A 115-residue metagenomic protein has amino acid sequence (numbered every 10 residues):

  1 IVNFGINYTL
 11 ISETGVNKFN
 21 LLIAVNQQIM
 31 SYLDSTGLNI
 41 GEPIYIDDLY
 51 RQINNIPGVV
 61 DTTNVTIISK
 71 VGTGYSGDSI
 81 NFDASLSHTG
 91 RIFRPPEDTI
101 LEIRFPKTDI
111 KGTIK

Functional and structural regions predicted by a protein language model:
I1-K115: Acidic, low-complexity glycine/serine/threonine-rich segments
